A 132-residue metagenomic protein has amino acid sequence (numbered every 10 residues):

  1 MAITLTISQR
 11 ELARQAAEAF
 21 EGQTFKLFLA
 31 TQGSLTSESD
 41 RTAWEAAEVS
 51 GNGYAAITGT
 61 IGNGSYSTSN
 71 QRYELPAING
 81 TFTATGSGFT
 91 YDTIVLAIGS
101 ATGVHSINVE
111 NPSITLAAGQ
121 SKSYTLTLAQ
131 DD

Functional and structural regions predicted by a protein language model:
M1-D92, G99-D132: Small cysteine-rich, disulfide-bonded extracellular modules of the LU/uPAR three-finger superfamily and closely related
